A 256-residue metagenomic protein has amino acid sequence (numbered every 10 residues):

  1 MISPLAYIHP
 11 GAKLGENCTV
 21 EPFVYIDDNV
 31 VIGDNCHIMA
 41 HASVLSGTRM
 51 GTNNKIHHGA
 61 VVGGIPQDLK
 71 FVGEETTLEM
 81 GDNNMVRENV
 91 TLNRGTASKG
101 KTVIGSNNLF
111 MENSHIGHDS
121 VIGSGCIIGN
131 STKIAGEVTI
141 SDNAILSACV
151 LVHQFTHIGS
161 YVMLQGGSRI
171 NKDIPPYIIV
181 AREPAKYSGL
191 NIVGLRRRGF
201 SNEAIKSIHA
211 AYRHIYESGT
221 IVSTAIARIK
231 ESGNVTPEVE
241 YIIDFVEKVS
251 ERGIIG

Functional and structural regions predicted by a protein language model:
M1-L5, P10-G11, E16-N17, N53 (+6 more regions): Terminal amphipathic alpha-helical/low-complexity segments used for targeting or macromolecular assembly
I2-A181, A185-K186: Structural signal for interior beta-strand "rungs" in well-ordered beta-sheet cores of soluble enzyme domains
